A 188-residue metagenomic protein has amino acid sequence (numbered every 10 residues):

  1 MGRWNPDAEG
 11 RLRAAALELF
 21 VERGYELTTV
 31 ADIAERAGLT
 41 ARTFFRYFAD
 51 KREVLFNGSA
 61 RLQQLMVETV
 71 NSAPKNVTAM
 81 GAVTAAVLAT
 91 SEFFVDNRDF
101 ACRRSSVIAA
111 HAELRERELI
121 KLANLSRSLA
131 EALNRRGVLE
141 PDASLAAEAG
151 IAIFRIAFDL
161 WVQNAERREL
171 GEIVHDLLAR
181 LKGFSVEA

Functional and structural regions predicted by a protein language model:
M1-R23, L27-L39, F56, L65 (+1 more regions): Basic, helix-initiating cap at the start of DNA-binding domains
L39-F48: Short hydrophobic/aromatic patch on the recognition helix
Q64-R104: Hydrophobic alpha-helical connector segments
D96, L122-A147: Hydrophobic alpha-helical bundle segments that form small-molecule/ligand-binding pockets
E118: Small/polar (Gly/Ser/Thr/Ala-rich) solvent-exposed segments that form structured loops/beta-strands/short helices used
E131, E166-A188: C-terminal peripheral helix-coil segments that are non-catalytic and often amphipathic
E140-L160, I173-L181: Hydrophobic alpha-helical segments that form the core of small-molecule binding pockets and/or dimer interfaces
